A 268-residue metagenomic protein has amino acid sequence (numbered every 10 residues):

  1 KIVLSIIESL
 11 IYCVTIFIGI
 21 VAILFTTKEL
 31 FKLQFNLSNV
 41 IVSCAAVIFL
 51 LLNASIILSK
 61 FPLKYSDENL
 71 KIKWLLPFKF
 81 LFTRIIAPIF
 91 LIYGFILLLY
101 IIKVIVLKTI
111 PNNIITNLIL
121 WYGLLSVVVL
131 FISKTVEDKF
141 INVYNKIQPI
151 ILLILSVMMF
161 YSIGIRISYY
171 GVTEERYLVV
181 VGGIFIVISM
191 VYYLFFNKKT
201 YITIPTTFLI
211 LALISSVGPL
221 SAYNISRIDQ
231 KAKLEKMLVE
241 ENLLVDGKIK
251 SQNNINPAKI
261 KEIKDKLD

Functional and structural regions predicted by a protein language model:
K1, Y12-V21, A45-P62, L91 (+2 more regions): Hydrophobic cores of alpha-helical transmembrane segments in multi-pass inner/ER membrane proteins, independent
K1-L52, I56, L63-F80: Membrane-interface helix-loop-helix junctions at boundaries between adjacent transmembrane segments
I2-S9, N39, L70-I85, I110-N113 (+2 more regions): Membrane-interface segments at loop-to-transmembrane junctions
G19, Y144-F196: Membrane-embedded alpha-helical segments of integral membrane proteins
E29-C44, Y100-L118, I163-L178: Membrane-helix interface and helix-disruption motif detector
K79-T83, F90-R166: Hydrophobic alpha-helical segments
K199-A222: Internal/C-terminal transmembrane anchor helices
G218-D268: Membrane-interface segments at or immediately adjacent to transmembrane helices that form the boundary between
